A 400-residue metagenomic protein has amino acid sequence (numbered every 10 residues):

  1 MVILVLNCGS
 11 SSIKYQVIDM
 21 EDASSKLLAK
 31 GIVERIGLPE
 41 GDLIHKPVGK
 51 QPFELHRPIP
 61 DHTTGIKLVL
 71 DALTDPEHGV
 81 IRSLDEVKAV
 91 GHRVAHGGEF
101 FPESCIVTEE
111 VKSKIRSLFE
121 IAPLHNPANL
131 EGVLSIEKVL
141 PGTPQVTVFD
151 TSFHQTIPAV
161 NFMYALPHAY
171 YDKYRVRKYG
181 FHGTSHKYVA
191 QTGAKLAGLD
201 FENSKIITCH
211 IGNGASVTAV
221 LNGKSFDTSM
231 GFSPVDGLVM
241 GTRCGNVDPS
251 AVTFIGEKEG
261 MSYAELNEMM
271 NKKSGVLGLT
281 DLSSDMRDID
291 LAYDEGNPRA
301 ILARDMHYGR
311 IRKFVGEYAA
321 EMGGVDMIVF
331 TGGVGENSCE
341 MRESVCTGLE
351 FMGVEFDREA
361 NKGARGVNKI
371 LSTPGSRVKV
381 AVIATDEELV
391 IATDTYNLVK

Functional and structural regions predicted by a protein language model:
M1-G98: N-terminal glycine/serine-rich phosphate-binding loop of ATP-dependent small-molecule kinases, especially carbohydrate
G9, H92-H96, I211, V325 (+1 more regions): Glycine-rich beta-strand-to-loop/alpha-helix junction loops that act as flexible
A72-K88, G193-D200, V315-D326: Phosphate/pyrophosphate-binding loops at sites that engage ATP/ADP/AMP, CoA/4′-phosphopantetheine, polyphosphate
L73, E77-H125, V146, F153-N161: Short beta-strand-loop/turn "lid" adjacent to the catalytic site in phosphate-handling enzymes
F153-K258: Glycine-rich phosphate-binding loop of actin/hexokinase-like ATP-binding domains
L221, F226-S262, E268, G332-G363: Catalytic phosphate/nucleotide-handling subdomain of diverse soluble enzymes
E259-A303: A mobile "lid/hinge" subdomain adjacent to the ATP/sugar-phosphate binding pocket shared across diverse ATP-dependent
I301, D305-V329, G335-K400: Internal helix-turn-beta structural module
